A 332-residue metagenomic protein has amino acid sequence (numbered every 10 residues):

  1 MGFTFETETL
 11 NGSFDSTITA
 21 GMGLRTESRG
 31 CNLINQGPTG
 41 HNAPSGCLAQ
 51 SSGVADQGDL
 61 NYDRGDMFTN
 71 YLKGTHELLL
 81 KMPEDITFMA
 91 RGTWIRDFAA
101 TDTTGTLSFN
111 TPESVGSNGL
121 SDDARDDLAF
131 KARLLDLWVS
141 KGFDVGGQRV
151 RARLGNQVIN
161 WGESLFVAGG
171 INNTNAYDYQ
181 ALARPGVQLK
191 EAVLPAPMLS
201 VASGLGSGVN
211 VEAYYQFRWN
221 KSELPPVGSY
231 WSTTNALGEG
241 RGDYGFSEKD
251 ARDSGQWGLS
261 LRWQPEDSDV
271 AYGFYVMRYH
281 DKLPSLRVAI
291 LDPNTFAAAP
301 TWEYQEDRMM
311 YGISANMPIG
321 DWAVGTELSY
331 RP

Functional and structural regions predicted by a protein language model:
F5-V54, N61-Y62, F88, G92: Transmembrane beta-strand segments of Gram-negative outer membrane beta-barrel proteins
T9, K81-D85, D144-Q148, L194 (+5 more regions): Outer-membrane beta-barrel channels and translocator barrels
L10, V54, G58, D66-G74 (+5 more regions): Residues that define the transmembrane beta-barrel architecture of outer-membrane proteins
G12-A20, F88-A90, V150-L154, V211-A213 (+2 more regions): Transmembrane beta-strands of outer-membrane beta-barrel proteins
S16, G74-L80, A90, D136-K141 (+5 more regions): Residues on the lipid-exposed face of transmembrane beta-strands in outer-membrane beta-barrel proteins
A20-T26, W94-F98, D102, N156-N160 (+5 more regions): Transmembrane beta-strands of outer-membrane beta-barrel pores
E84-T233: Outer membrane beta-barrel
S247-P332: Long, internal scaffold/assembly segments composed of regular secondary structure
